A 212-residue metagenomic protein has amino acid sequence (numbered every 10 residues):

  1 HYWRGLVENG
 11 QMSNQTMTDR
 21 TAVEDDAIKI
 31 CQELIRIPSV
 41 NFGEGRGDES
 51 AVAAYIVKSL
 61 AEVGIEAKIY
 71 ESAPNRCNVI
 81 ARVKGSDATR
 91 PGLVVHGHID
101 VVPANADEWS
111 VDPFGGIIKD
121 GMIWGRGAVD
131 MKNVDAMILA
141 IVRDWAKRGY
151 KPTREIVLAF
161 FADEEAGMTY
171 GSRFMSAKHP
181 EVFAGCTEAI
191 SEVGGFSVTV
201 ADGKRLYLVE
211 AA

Functional and structural regions predicted by a protein language model:
V7-E8: Acidic, Ala/Val/Gly-enriched low-complexity intrinsically disordered segments
N14-R126, K147-R154: Acidic/His- and Gly-rich active-site-bordering loop/insert found across diverse amide/peptide-bond hydrolases
I69-E71, V209-A212: Short Gly/Pro-enriched turn/cap motifs at secondary-structure boundaries
I123, V129-A211: Acidic/histidine-rich catalytic neighborhood of metal-dependent amide-processing enzymes
